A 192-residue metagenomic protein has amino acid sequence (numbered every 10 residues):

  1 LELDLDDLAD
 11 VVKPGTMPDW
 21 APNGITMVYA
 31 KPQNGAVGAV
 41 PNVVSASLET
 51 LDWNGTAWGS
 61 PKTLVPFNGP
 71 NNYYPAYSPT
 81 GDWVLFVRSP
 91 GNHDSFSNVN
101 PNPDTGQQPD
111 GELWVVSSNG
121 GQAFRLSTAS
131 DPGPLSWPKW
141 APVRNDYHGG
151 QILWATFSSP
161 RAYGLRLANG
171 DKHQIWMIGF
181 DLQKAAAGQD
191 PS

Functional and structural regions predicted by a protein language model:
L1, D10-K13, A30-D52, T63-N72 (+5 more regions): A flexible loop/linker signature enriched in serine peptidases of the S9 family
D6-D10, W58-T63, G121-R125, A185 (+1 more regions): Predominantly a core beta-strand signature of beta-propeller blades across repeat-based propeller domains
M17-D19, Y74-A76, W137-K139: Conserved beta-strand position repeated once per blade in WD40 beta-propeller domains
P22, N54, P79, S118-N119: Short, ordered coil/turn segments that flank beta-strands lining enzyme active or ligand-binding pockets
P22-N23, P79-T80, P142, Y147-Q151: Residue-level detector of Asp-centered blade-edge/turn motifs that repeat once per structural unit in beta-propeller
M27, G81-V84, A155: Hydrophobic beta-strand positions that form the internal "hydrophobic ladder" of WD40/Gbeta-like beta-propeller blades
L51-A57, S118, I178-D190: Short loop/turn segments immediately following beta-strands, especially the blade-tip and inter-blade linker loops
A123-N145, P191-S192: Conserved blade-ending motifs and adjacent loop-strand segments that build the rim/top face of beta-propeller domains
